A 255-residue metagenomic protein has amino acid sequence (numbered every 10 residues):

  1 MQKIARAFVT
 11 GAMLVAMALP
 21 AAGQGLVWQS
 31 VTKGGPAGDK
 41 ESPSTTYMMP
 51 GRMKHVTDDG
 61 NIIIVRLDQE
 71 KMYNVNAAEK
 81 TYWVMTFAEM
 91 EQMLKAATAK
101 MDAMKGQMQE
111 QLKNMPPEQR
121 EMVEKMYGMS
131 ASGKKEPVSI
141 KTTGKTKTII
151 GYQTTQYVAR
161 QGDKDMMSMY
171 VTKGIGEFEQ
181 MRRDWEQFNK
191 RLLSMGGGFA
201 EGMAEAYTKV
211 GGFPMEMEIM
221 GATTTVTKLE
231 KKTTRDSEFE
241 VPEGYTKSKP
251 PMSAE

Functional and structural regions predicted by a protein language model:
M1-A12: Bacterial N-terminal signal peptides that target proteins for export
G23-E255: Extended soluble regions of mature proteins
